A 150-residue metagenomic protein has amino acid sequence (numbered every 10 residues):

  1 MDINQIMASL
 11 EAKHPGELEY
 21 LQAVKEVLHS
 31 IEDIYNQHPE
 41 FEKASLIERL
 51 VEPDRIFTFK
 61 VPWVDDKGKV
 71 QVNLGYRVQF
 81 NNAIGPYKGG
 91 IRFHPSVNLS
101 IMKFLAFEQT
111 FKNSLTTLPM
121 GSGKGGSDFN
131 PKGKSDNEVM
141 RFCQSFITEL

Functional and structural regions predicted by a protein language model:
M1-L150: N-terminal ligand-binding/catalytic initiation module
